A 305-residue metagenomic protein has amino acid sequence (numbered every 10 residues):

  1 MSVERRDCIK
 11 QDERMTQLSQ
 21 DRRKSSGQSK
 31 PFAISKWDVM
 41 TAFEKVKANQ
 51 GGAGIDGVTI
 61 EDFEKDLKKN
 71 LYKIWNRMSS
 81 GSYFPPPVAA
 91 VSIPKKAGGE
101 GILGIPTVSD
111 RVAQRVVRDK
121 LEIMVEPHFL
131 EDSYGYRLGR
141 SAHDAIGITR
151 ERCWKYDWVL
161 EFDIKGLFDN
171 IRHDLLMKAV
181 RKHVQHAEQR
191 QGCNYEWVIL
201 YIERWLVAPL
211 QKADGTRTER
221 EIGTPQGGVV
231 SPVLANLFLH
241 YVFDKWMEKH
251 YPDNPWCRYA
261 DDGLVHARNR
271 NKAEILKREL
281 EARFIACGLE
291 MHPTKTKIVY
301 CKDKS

Functional and structural regions predicted by a protein language model:
M1-K68: Non-catalytic, polymerase-adjacent accessory regions of viral genome-replication enzymes
A42-V46, V116, Y201-L206: Short alpha-helical scaffolding segments that buttress acidic/His motifs in well-ordered protein cores
G51, L67-L71, L121, V125 (+3 more regions): Short alpha-helix boundary/capping elements
G52, D62-P87: Amphipathic alpha-helical blocks
R77-S92, K96, H128-R140, D144-K304: Conserved polymerase palm-domain catalytic core
I102-T107: Conserved phosphate-binding loops in nucleotide/dinucleotide-binding enzymes
Q114-D132: Electropositive, glycine- and tryptophan-enriched low-complexity nucleic-acid-binding patches
